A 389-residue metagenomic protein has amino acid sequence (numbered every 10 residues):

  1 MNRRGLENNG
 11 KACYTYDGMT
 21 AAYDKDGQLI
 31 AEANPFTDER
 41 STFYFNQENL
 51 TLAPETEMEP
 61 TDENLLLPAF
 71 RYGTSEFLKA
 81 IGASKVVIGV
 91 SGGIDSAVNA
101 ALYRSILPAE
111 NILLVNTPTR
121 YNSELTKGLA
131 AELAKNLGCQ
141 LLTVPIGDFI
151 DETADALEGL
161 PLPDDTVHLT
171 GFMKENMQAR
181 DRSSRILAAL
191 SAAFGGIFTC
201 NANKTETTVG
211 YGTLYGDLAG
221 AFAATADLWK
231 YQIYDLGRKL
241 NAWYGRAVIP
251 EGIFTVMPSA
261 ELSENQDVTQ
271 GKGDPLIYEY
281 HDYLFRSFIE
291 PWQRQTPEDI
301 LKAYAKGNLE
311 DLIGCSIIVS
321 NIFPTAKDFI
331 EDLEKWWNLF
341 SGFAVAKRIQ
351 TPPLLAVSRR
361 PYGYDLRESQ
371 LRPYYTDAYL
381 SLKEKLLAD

Functional and structural regions predicted by a protein language model:
M1-N2: Active-site neighborhood of phospho(di)ester-bond hydrolases with catalytic His/Asp-centered motifs
E7-G10, G18-M19, D24-K25, A33-D38 (+2 more regions): ATP/NTP-dependent adenylation/nucleotidyl-transfer catalytic domains that generate, transfer, or process NMP-activated
